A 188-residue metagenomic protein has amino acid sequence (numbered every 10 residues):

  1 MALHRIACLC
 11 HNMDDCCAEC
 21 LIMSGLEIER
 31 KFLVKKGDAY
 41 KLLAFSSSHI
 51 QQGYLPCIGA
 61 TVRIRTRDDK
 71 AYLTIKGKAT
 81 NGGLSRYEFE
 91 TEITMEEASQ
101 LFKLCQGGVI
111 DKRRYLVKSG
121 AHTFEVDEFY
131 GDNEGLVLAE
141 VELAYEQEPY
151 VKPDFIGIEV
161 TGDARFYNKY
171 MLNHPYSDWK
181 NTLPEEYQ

Functional and structural regions predicted by a protein language model:
C17-Q188: Phosphate-end processing signature that detects enzymes handling 5′-triphosphorylated RNA and polyphosphate
